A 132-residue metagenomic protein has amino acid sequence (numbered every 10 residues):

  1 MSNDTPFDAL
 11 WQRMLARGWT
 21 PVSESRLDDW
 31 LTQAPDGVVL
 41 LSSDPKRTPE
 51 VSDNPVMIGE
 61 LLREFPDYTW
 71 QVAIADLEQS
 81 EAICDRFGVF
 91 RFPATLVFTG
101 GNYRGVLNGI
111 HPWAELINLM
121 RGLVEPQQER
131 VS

Functional and structural regions predicted by a protein language model:
M1-P35, E125-S132: N-terminal leader/targeting and pre-domain segments
P21, L41-S43, G59-E81: Thiol-based oxidoreductase modules, predominantly thioredoxin-like and allied folds used for disulfide exchange
Q33-K46, I58: Short active-site neighborhood of thiol/selenol oxidoreductases, capturing the structured segment around
P35-G37, F87-T99: Structural micro-motif
K46-E50, G105-V106: A generic structural signal for short coil/turn motifs at secondary-structure boundaries
S52-I58: Short amphipathic alpha-helical segment that frequently serves as the phosphate-/nucleotide-binding helix
W70-F92, N108-H111: Charged, surface-exposed interaction regions in soluble eukaryotic proteins
A94-S132: Non-catalytic, surface beta->alpha helical segment in thiol-disulfide oxidoreductase systems
